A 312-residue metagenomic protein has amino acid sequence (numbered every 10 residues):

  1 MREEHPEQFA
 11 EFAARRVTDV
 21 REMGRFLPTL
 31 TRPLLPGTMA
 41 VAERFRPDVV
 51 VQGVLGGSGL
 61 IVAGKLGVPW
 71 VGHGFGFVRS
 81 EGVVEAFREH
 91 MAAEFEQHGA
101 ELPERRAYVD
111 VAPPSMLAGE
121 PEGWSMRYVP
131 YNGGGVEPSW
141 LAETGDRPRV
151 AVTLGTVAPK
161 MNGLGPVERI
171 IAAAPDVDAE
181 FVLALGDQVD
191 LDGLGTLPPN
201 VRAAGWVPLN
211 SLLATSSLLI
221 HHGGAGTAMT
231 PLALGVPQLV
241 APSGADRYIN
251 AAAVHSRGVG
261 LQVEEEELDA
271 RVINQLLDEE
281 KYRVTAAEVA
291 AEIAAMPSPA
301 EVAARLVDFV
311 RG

Functional and structural regions predicted by a protein language model:
M1-D19: Conserved nucleotide-sugar phosphate-binding/catalytic loop shared by glycosyltransferases and other
R21-A100: Conserved nucleotide-sugar donor-interacting segment of glycosyltransferase catalytic cores, predominantly GT-B
V54-G57, V111-M116, L185-L191: Short, polar loop motifs at secondary-structure junctions
E94-S125: A short, active-site helix/loop in glycosyltransferases that binds the activated sugar's phosphate group
R127-L218: Donor-nucleotide binding loops and adjacent catalytic segments primarily of GT-B fold Leloir glycosyltransferases
A204-A253: A donor-sugar binding/catalytic signature common to diverse glycosyltransferases and related nucleotide-sugar
R257, E264-K281: C-terminal "capping" alpha-helix adjacent to the active site of nucleotide-linked donor transferases in cell-envelope
N274-G312: C-terminal amphipathic helix plus adjacent low-complexity, charged tail appended to glycosyltransferase catalytic
